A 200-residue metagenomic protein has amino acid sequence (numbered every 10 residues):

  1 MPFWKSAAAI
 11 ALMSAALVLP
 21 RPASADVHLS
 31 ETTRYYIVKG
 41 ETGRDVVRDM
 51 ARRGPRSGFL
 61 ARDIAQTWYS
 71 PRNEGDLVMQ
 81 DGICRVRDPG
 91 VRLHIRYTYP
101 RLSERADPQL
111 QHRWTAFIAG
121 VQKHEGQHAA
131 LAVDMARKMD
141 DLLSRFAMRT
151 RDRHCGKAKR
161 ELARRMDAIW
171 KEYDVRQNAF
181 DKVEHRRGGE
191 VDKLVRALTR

Functional and structural regions predicted by a protein language model:
M1-K5: Positively charged n-region of N-terminal signal peptides that target proteins for export
A8-V18: Bacterial N-terminal signal peptides
L19-A25: Sec/Tat signal peptide C-region and signal peptidase I cleavage site
D26-P108, M148-R200: Metalloprotease/metallohydrolase-associated module, dominated by Zn2+-dependent proteases
D88-D140: Mid-length scaffold segments of soluble, non-membrane domains
K123, Q127, L131-S144, M148 (+1 more regions): Sec-exported extracytoplasmic/periplasmic mature domains
